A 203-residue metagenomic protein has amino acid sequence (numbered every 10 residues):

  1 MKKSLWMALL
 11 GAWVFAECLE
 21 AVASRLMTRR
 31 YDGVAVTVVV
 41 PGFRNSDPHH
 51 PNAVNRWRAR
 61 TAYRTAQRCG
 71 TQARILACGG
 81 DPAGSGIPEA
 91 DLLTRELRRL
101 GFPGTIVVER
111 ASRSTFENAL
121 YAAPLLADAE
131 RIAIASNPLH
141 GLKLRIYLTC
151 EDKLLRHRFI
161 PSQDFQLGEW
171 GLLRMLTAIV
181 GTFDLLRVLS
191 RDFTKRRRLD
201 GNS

Functional and structural regions predicted by a protein language model:
M1-D32, D91, K195-S203: Short amphipathic, positively biased membrane-proximal segments that drive organelle/inner-membrane targeting
W13-A16, V54, V180, V188: Residue-level recognition of hydrophobic positions within alpha-helical transmembrane segments
A21-T177: A structural signal for short, hydrophobic/glycine-enriched beta-strand patches
L167-S203: C-terminal capping/extension of enzyme domains
